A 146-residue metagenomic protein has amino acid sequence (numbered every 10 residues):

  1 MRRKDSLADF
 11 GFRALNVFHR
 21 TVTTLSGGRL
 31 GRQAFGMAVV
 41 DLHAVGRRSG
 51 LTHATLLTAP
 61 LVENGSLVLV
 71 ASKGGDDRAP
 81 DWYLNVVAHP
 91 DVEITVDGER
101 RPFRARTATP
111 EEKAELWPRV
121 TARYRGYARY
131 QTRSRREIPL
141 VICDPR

Functional and structural regions predicted by a protein language model:
M1-A38: Alpha-helical membrane-targeting segments
M1-N16, G46, L51, D91-R100: N-terminal short leaders/motifs
Q33-G36, Q131-R135: Short coil/turn segments at secondary-structure boundaries
M37-S72: Short beta-strand segments
V39, E137-L140: Short hydrophobic/aromatic beta-strand or adjacent loop that forms the aromatic wall/cage of a ligand/substrate-binding
L42, V141-P145: Short beta-strand element of the conserved SAM-dependent methyltransferase core
S72-Y127, R133-E137, P145: Short, structured beta-strand-loop surface elements
